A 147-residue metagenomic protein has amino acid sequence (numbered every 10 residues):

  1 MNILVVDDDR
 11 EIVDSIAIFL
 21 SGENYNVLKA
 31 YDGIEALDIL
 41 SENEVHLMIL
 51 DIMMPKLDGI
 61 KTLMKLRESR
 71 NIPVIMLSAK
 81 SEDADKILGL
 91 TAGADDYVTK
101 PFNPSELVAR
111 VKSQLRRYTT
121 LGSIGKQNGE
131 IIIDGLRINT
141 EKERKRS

Functional and structural regions predicted by a protein language model:
N2, S113-S147: Short, Lys/Arg-enriched segments at the junction into DNA-binding effector domains of transcriptional regulators
R10-L28: Two-component/phosphorelay signaling modules centered on CheY-like receiver
K29-D38, G59: Helix N-cap/capping motif at the beta->alpha junctions
N43-I49: Active-site beta3 strand of CheY-like receiver
I52-M54: Receiver (REC) domain active-site loop signature in two-component systems and cognate sites in sensor histidine kinases
F102-L115: C-terminal output helix
